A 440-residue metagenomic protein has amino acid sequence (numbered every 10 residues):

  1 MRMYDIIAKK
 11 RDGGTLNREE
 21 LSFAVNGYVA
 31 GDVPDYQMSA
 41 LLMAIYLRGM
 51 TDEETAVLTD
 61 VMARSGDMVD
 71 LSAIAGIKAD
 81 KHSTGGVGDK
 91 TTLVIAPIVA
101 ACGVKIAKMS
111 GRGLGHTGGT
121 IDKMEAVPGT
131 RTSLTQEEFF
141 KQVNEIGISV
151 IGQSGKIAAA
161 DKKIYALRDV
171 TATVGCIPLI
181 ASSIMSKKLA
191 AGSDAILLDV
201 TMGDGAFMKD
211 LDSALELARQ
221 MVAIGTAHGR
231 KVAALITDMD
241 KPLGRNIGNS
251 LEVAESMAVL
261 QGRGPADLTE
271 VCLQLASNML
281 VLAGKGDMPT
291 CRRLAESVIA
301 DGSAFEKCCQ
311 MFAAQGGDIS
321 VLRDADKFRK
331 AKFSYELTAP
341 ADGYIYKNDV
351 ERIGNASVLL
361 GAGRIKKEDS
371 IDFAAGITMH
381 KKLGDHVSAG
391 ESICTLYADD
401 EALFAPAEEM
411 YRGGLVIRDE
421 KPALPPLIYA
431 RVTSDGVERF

Functional and structural regions predicted by a protein language model:
M1-G88, V259, C309-A314, D318 (+3 more regions): Acidic, glycine/proline-rich low-complexity segments that act as flexible tails and inter-domain linkers
D5, T15-N17, M68, K78 (+4 more regions): Well-ordered secondary-structure scaffolds
L47, L93-A107, K187-G192, A227-H228 (+1 more regions): Alpha-helix C-terminal capping segments
I77-A100, V104-H116: Glycine/serine-rich anion-binding loops at beta->alpha junctions that coordinate negatively charged ligand groups
T92, S110, T117-D122, S154 (+5 more regions): Short acidic, glycine/serine/threonine-rich loops at helix termini
I106-S110, T132-T135, V150-Q153, L197-V200 (+1 more regions): General beta-strand structural signal in soluble alpha/beta enzymes
K123-S149, R219-G225, G229: A glycine-rich helix N-cap at a beta->alpha junction
N144-S193: Phosphate/diphosphate-binding glycine-rich loops and adjacent basic-rich segments that engage nucleotide
